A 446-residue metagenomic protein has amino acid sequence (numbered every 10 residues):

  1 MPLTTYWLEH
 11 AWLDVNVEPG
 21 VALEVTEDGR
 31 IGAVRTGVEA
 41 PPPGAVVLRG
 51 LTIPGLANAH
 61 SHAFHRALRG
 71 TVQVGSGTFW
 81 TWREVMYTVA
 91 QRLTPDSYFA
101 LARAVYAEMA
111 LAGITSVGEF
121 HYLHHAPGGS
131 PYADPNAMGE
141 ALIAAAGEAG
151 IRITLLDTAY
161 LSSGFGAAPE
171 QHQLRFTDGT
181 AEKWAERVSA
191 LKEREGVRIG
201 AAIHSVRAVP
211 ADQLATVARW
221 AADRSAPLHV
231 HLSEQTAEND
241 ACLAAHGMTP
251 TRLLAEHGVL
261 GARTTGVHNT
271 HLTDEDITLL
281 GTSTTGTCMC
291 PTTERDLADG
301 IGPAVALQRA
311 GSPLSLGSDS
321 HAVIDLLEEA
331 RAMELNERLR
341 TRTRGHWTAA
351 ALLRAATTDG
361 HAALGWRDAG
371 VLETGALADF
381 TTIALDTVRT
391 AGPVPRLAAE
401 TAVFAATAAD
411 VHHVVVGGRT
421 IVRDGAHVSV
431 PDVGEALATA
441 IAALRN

Functional and structural regions predicted by a protein language model:
M1-P41, L51-T52: N-terminal metal-binding scaffold of metallo-dependent hydrolase/deaminase domains
P54-R66, P227-T236: Histidine-centered catalytic micro-motifs
A67-A100, A126-P135, S162-A181, T236-R263 (+2 more regions): Active-site gating loops and adjacent loop-to-helix segments of metal-dependent hydrolytic enzymes
G70-R152, E182-R194, A438-N446: Alpha-helical scaffold segments that flank or form the walls of functional sites
G128-V267: Metal-coordinating catalytic core of metallo-dependent amide/deamination hydrolases
W220-P227, V259-A262, L279-C288, R309-L314 (+1 more regions): Glycine-enriched alpha-helix->loop->beta-strand junction motifs that scaffold or abut catalytic
E256-V259, R263, V305-T387: His/Asp/Glu-enriched, well-ordered alpha-helical/loop segment that forms or immediately abuts the divalent-metal
T374-G434: C-terminal cap of metal-dependent C-N hydrolases
